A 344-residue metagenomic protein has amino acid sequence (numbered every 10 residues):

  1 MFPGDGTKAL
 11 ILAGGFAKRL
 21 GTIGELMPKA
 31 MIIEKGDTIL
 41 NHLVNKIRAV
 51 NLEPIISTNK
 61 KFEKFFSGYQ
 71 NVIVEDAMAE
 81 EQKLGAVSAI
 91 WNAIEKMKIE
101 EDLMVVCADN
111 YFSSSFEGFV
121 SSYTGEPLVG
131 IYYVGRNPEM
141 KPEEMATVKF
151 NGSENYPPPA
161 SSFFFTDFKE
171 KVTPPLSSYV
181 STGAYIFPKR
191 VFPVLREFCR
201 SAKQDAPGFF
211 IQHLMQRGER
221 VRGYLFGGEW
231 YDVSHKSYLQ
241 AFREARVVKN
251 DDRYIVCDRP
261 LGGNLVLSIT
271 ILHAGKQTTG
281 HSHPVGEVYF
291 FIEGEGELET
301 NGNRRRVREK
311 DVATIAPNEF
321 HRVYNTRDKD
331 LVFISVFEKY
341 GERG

Functional and structural regions predicted by a protein language model:
F2-A9, P157-P158, L176-K249: Conserved alpha/beta core of the MobA/IspD/sugar-nucleotide pyrophosphorylase nucleotidyltransferase superfamily
F2-E63, A79: N-terminal glycine-rich phosphate-binding loop and ensuing alpha1 helix
F62-K149, R196: Conserved beta-loop-beta/alpha segment of the NTase-like Rossmann-fold superfamily that binds/positions NTPs
F112-A202: Conserved core of the sugar-phosphate nucleotidyltransferase
Q240-V266, T279, A313, G344: A short, N-terminal "cap"/entry segment at the start of jelly-roll beta-barrel domains of the cupin/DSBH fold
S268-H283: Conserved short histidine dyad/triad with adjacent acidic residue
G302-N318: Short acidic-glycine-tyrosine-enriched beta hairpin
P317-R343: Ligand-binding loop in jelly-roll beta-barrel domains
